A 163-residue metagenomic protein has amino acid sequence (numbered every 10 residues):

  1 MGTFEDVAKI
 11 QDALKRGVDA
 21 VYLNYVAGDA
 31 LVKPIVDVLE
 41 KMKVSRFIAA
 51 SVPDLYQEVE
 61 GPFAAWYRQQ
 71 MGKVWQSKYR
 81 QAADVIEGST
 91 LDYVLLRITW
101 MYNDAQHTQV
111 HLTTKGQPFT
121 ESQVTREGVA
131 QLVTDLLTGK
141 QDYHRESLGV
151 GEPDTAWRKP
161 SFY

Functional and structural regions predicted by a protein language model:
M1-M42: NAD(P)H-binding glycine-rich loop region in Rossmannoid oxidoreductase-like domains and their noncatalytic homologs
T3-A8, V52-D54, P118: Short, acidic/turn-prone active-site loops that include or flank metal/cofactor- and phosphate-binding residues
A8, D12, A30-K33, R80 (+3 more regions): Short, contiguous clusters of charged residues that form electrostatic/catalytic patches at enzyme active sites, used
L14-K15, E40-K41, E87, T138-Q141: Residue-level signal for alpha-helix termini/capping positions
D19-V21, W66-Q69, P118: A short, structure-level motif marking secondary-structure boundaries and short turns
N24, A50, V150-P153: Short hydrophobic segments within beta-strands
A27-H111: Glycine-/Pro-rich loop/turn segments that contact NAD(P) or position catalytic residues in Rossmann-like domains
Q76, V94, D104, V110-Y163: Active-site-lining helix/loop region of Rossmann-like oxidoreductase modules
